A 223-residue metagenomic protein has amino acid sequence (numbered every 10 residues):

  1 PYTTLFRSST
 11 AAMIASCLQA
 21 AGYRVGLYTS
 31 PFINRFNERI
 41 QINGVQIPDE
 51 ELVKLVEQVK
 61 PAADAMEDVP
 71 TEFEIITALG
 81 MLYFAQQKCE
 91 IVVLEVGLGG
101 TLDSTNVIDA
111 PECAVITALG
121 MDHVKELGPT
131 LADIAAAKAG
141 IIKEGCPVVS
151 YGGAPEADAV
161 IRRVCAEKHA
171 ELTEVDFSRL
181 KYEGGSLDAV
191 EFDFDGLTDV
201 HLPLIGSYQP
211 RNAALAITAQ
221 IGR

Functional and structural regions predicted by a protein language model:
P1-L5: Short, small-residue-biased leader/transition segments that mark boundaries at the very start of proteins
S9-I14: Hydrophobic positions on the alpha1 helix immediately C-terminal to the Walker A/P-loop
A15-A20, L82, Q86, R163 (+1 more regions): Short, well-ordered alpha-helices that flank and scaffold nucleotide-derived cofactor binding pockets
A20-D109, K125-L127, P155-E156: ATP-dependent carboxylate-amine ligase catalytic core
V25, L204-A216: Short glycine/threonine-rich catalytic loop with a Thr-x-Gly-x-Asp
D64-V69, H201-S207: A short glycine/serine-rich beta->alpha loop
E67, Q87-E95, P111-D199, I217-G222: Acidic, Mg2+-coordinating active-site environments of NTP-dependent enzymes
